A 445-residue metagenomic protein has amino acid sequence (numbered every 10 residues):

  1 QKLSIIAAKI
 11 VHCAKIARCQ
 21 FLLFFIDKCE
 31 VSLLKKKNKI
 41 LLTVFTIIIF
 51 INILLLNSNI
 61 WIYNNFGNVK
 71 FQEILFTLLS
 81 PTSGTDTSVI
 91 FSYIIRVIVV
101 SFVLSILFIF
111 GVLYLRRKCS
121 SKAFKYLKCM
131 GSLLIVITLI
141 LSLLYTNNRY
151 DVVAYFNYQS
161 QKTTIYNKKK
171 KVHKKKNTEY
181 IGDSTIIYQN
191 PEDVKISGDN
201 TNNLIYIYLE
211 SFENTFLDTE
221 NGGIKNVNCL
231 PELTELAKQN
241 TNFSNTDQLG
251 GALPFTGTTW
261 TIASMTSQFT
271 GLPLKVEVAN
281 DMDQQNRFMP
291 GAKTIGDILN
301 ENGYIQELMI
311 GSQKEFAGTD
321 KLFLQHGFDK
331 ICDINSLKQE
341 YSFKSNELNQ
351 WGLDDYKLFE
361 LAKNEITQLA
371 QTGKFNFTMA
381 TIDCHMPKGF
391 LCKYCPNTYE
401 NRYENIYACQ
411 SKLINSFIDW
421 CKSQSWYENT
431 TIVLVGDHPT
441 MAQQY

Functional and structural regions predicted by a protein language model:
Q1-L3, V11-H12, R18-Y166: Transmembrane and membrane-interface helices of multi-pass, inner-membrane envelope-modifying transferases
K2, C19, V31, K35-N38 (+14 more regions): Serine/threonine-rich low-complexity intrinsically disordered regions
T85, L141-S211, T219: Membrane-interface segments at or immediately adjacent to transmembrane helices that form the boundary between
T87, I95-G131, K168-I186, P231-T246 (+2 more regions): Solvent-exposed, charged interface segments at domain starts and junctions
T185-Y445: Solvent-exposed soluble domains appended to multi-pass membrane proteins
